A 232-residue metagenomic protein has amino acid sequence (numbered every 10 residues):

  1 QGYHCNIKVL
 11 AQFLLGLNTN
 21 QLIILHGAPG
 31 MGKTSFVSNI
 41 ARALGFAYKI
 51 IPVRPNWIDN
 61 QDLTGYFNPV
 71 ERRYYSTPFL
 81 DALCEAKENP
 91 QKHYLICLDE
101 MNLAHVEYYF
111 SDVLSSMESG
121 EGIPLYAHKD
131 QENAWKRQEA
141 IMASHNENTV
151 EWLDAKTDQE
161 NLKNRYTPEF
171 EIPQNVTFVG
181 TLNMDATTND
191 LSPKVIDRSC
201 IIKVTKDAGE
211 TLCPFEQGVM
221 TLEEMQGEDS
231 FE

Functional and structural regions predicted by a protein language model:
Q1-S230: AAA+ P-loop NTPase catalytic core and its hallmark functional loops
